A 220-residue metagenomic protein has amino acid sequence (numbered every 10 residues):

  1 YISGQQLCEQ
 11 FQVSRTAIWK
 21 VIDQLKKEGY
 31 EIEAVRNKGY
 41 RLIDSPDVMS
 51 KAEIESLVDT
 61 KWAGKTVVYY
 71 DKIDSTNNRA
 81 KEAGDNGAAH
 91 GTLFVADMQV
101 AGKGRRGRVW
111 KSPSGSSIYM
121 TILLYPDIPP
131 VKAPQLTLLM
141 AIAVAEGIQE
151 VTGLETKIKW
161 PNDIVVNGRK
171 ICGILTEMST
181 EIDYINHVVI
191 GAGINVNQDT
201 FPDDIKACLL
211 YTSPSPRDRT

Functional and structural regions predicted by a protein language model:
Y1-E146, C172: N-terminal lobe of the biotin/lipoate ligase/transferase fold
L25, A83, V151, R219-T220: Generic hydrophobic alpha-helical segments
K61, N86-G87, E150-V151, E181 (+1 more regions): Alpha-helix C-cap/termination motif
K72, D97-M98, M178, A192-I194 (+1 more regions): Residues immediately flanking
P113-A192, V196-A207: Nucleotide and nucleotide-moiety/phosphate-recognizing core
Y211-T220: Conserved small/polar residues in nucleotide/adenosyl-binding loops
